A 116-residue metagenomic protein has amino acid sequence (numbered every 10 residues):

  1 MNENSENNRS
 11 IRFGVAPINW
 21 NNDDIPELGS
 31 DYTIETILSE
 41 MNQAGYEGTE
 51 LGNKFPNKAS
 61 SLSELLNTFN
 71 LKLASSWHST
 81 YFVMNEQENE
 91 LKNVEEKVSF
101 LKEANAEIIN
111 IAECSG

Functional and structural regions predicted by a protein language model:
N2-I108: N-terminal pre-domain/capping segments
A106-G116: Hydrophobic alpha-helical segments and helix pairs
